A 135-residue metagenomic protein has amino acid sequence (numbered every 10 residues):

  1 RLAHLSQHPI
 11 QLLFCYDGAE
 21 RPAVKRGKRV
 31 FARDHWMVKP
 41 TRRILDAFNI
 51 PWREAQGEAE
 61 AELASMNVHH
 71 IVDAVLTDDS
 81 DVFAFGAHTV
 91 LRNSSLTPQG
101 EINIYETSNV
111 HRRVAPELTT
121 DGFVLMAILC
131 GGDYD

Functional and structural regions predicted by a protein language model:
R1-I10: Non-catalytic, usually N-terminal nucleic-acid engagement modules in DNA/RNA processing proteins
P9, L13, G18-D135: Extended two-metal-dependent nuclease catalytic cores across DNA- and RNA-processing enzymes
